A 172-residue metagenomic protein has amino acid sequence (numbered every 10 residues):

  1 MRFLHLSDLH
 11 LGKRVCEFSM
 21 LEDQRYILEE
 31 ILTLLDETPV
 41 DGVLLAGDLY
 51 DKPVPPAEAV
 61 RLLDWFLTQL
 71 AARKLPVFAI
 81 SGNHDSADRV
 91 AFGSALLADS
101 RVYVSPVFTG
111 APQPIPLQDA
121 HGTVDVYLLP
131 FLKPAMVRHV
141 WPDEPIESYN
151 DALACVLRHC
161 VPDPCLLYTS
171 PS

Functional and structural regions predicted by a protein language model:
M1-L4, P114-Y127: Beta-strand-turn-beta hairpins that frame and shape the catalytic cleft of phosphate-ester-processing enzymes
M1-T68, A72: N-terminal active-site segment of His-dependent metallophosphoesterases
L6-S7, V43-G47, V77-N83, S105-V107: Active-site neighborhood of phospho(di)ester-bond hydrolases with catalytic His/Asp-centered motifs
G12-K13, D51-P53, I80-V90, G110-P112 (+1 more regions): Active-site environment of divalent metal-dependent phosphoester hydrolases
I27-T38, A111-H121, V156-L167: Short amphipathic alpha-helices and their capping/turn segments at secondary-structure boundaries
L49-F66, S86-S100, P106: Metal-dependent catalytic neighborhoods of phosphoester/phosphodiester hydrolases
A120-R158: Flexible, acidic/histidine-containing loops and adjacent segments that form or flank the divalent-metal
Y168-S172: Conserved small/polar residues in nucleotide/adenosyl-binding loops
